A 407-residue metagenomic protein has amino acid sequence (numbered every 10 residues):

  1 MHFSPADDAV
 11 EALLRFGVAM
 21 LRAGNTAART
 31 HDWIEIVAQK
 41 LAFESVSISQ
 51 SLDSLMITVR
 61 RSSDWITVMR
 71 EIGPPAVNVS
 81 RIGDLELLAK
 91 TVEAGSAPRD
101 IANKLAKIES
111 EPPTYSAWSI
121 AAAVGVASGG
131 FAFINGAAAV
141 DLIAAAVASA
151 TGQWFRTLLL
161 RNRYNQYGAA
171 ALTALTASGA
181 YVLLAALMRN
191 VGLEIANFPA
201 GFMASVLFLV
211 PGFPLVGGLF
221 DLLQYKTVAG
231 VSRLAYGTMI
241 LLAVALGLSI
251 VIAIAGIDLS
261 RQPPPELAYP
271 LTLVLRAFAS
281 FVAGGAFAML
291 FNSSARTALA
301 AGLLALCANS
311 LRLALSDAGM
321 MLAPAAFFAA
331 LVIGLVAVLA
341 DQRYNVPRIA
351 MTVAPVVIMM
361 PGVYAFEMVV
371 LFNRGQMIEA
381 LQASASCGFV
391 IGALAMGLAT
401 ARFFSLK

Functional and structural regions predicted by a protein language model:
M1-A102, K107-E109: Soluble N-terminal domains of membrane-associated systems
L88-K104, W118-G129, A146-R156, I252-D258 (+2 more regions): Hydrophobic, membrane-facing alpha-helical anchors
T114-G218, L290-F291, A295, A300: Core alpha-helical transmembrane segments of integral membrane proteins
G130-N135, T151-L159, T176, A180-M188 (+7 more regions): Alpha-helical membrane-inserting segments
G136-L142, R189-L193, P264-L267, L315-A325: Membrane-helix interface and helix-disruption motif detector
Y164, G168, G179, G230-V231 (+3 more regions): Transmembrane helical cores of multi-pass secondary ion antiporters/exchangers
M188-N197, G256-Y269, L371-Q382: Membrane-interface helix termini and inter-helical loops of multi-pass transporters
G201-V206, G217-F220, Y225-L241, Y269-F278 (+2 more regions): C-terminal transmembrane helix-loop-helix hairpin of multi-pass membrane proteins
